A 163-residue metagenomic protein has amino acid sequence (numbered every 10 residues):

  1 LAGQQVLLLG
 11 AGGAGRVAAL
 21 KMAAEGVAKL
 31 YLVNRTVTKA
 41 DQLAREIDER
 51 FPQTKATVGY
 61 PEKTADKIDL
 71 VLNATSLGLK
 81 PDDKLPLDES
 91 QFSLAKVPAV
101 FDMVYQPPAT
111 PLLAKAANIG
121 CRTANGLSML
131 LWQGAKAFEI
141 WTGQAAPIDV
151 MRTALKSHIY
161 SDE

Functional and structural regions predicted by a protein language model:
L1, E25, L94-A95: Short, flexible coil/linker segments at domain boundaries that flank nucleotide/cofactor-interacting
L1, G13-V17, E49-P52, P86: Active-site glycine-rich loop that binds ribose-phosphate moieties when present
G3, P98, M103-E163: Adenosine-phosphate binding glycine-rich loop
G3-A23: Glycine-rich adenosine-cofactor-binding loop
L8-L9, L32, D102: Hydrophobic Val/Ile/Leu positions in short beta-strands of Rossmann-like dinucleotide-binding domains
L20-A24, R45-E49, A114, N118: Short, well-ordered alpha-helices that flank and scaffold nucleotide-derived cofactor binding pockets
E25-F51: NAD(P)-binding Rossmann-fold cofactor-contacting core
T54-T123: Rossmann-like adenosine-cofactor binding region
